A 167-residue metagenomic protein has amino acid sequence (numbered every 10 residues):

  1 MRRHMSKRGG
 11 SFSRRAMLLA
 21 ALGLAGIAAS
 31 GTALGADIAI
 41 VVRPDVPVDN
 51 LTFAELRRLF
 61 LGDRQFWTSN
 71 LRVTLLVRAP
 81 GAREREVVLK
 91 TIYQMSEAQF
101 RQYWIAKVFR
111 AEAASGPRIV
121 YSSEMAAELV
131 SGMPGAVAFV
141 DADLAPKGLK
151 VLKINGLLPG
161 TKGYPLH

Functional and structural regions predicted by a protein language model:
M1-G10: N-terminal secretory signal peptides that target proteins for export/translocation
S11-F12, A98: Short alpha-helical segments used as structural interaction elements across diverse proteins
S13-L18: N-terminal export leaders
L19-A25: Sec-dependent N-terminal signal peptides
L34-H167: Exported/periplasmic ABC-transporter solute-binding proteins
